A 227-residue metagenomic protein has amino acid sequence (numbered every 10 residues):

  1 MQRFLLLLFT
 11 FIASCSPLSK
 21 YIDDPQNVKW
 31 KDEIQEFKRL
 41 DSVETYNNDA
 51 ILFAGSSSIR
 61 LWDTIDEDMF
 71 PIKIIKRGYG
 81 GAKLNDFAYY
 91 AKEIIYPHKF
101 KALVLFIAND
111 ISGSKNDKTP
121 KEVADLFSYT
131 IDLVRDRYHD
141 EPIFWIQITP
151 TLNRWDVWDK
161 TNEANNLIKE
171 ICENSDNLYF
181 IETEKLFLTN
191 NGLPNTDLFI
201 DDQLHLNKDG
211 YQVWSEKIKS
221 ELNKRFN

Functional and structural regions predicted by a protein language model:
M1-F53, E67-F70, R225-N227: N-terminal secretory targeting modules
K29-Q35, K83-D86, E122-L126, K160-A164 (+1 more regions): Soluble or luminal CAZymes and related metallo-dependent hydrolases
N48-A50, I72-K73, H98-L103, Y138-I143 (+1 more regions): Loop/turn elements at helix/coil->beta-strand transitions in domains of secreted/extracellular proteins
D49-T64, A82: Catalytic nucleophile-elbow at a beta strand-turn-alpha helix junction centered on a G-D-S/GDSL motif, marking
I59-D68, K73, A88-A124, F144 (+1 more regions): Oxyanion-hole/transition-state-stabilizing segment in secreted/luminal serine hydrolases and related acyltransferases
K73-D86: A short beta-strand-loop structural module common to alpha/beta enzyme folds
A91, F127-D132, N165: Generic structural signal for well-ordered alpha-helices, preferentially at hydrophobic/aromatic core positions
P150-N227: Catalytic His-Asp segment of secreted/periplasmic serine-dependent ester chemistry enzymes
